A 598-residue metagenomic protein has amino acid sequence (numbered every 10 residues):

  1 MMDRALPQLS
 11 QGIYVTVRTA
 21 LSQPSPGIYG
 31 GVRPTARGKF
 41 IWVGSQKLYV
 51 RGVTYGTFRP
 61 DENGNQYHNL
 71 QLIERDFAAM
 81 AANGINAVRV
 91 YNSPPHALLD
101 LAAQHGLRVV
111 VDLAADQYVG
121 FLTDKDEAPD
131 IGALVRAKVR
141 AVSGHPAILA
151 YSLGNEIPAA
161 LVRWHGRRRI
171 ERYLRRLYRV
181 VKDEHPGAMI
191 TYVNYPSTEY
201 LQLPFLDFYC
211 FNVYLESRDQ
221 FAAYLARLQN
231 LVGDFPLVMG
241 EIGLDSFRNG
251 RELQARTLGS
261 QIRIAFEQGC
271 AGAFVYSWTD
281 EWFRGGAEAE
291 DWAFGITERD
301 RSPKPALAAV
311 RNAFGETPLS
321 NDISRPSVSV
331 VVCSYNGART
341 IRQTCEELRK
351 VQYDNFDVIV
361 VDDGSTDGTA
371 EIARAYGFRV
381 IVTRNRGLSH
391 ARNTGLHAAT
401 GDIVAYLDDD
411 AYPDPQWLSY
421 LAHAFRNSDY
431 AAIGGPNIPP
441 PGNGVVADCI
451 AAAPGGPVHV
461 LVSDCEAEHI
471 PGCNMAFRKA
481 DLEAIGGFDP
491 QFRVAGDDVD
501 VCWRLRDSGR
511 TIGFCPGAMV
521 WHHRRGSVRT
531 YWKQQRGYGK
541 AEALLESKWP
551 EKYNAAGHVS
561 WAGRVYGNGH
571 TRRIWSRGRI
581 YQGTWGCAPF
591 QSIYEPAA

Functional and structural regions predicted by a protein language model:
F40-W42, K47-V50, T54-L206: Active-site mouth of glycoside hydrolases
R163, R168-Q268, G295-T297: Extracellular glycoside hydrolase catalytic/binding regions
A273, S277, E281, I512-A598: Active-site-adjacent helix/loop segment of glycosyltransferases that harbors family-specific signature motifs
Y276-S324: Aromatic-rich peripheral "rim/lid" segments of glycoside hydrolase catalytic domains that contact and position glycan
E346-N355: Short, acidic, metal-binding catalytic loop of nucleotide-sugar glycosyltransferases
E347, D362-E371, D408-Y412: A conserved acidic beta->alpha catalytic loop
V404: Short aromatic/hydrophobic "clamp" motif used to bind/position activated sugar donors
P415-A447, T511, G517: Conserved donor NDP-sugar-binding/catalytic core segment of glycosyltransferases
